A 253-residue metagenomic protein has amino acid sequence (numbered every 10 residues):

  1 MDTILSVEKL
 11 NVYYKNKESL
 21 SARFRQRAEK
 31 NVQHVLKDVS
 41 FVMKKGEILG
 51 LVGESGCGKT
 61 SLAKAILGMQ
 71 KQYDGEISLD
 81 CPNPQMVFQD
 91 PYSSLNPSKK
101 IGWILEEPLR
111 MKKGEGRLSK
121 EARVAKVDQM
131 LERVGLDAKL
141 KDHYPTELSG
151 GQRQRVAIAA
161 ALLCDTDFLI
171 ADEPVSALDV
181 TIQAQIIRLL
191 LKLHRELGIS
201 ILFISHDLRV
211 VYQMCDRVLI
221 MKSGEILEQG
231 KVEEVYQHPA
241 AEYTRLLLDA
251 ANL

Functional and structural regions predicted by a protein language model:
V52-G53: The feature captures the beta-strand-to-loop junction immediately N-terminal to the Walker
E121-K139, L248-D249: Conserved ABC ATPase "signature" region
Y144-L148, Q152: Conserved ABC ATPase signature
L163-D167: A short, proline-enriched helix->beta-strand linker immediately N-terminal to the Walker B motif in ABC-type P-loop
V211-Q213: A short, surface-exposed alpha-helical micro-motif characterized by mixed small hydrophobic and charged/polar residues
